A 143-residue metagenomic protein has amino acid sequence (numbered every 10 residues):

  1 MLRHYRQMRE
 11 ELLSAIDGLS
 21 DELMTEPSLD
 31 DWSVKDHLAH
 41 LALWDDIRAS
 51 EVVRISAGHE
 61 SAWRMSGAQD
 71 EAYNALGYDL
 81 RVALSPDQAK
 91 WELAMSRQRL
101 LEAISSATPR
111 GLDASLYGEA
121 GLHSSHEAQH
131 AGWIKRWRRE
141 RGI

Functional and structural regions predicted by a protein language model:
M1, E26-P27, Y78, A89 (+1 more regions): Generic anion/oxyanion-binding catalytic loop in active/binding sites
M1-L29: Long, hydrophobic N-terminal alpha-helical segment
M1-R6, S20-D21, A39-S56, Y78-S85: Short charge-dense sequence patches
H4, M8, D70-G111: Acidic/histidine-rich alpha-helical segments that form the ligand environment of transition-metal centers
M8-A15, W44, S96-R99, A103 (+2 more regions): Amphipathic, well-ordered alpha-helical segments in soluble domains
I16, L38, K90-L93: A generic alpha-helix structural signal
M24-A72, S105-I143: Short, contiguous alpha-helical
